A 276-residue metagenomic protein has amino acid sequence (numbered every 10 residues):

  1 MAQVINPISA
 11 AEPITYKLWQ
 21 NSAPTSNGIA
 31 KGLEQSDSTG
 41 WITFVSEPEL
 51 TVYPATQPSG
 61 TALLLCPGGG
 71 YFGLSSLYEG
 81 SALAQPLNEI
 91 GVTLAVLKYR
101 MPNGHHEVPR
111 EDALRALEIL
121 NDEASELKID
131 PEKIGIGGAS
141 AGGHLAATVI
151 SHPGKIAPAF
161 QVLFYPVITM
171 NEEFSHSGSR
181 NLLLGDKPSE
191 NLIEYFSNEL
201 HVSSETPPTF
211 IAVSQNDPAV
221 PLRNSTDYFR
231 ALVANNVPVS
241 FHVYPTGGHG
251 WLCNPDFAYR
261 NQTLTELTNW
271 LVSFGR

Functional and structural regions predicted by a protein language model:
V4-Q57: N-terminal cap/lid segment of alpha/beta-hydrolase-fold proteins
L33-D37, P166-H201, P207: Mobile cap/lid helix-loop segments that gate and shape the active-site cleft of serine hydrolases
G60-G68: Short beta-strand element of the alpha/beta-hydrolase
S75-A84, A95-P131, N254-Q262: Catalytic nucleophile-loop/oxyanion-hole region of alpha/beta-hydrolase and closely related hydrolase-like folds
R115-S179, I193-E194: Primarily recognizes the serine-hydrolase "nucleophile elbow" in alpha/beta-hydrolase and SGNH/GDSL folds
I211-V213, D217: Short beta-strand/loop motif that positions the catalytic acidic residue of the alpha/beta-hydrolase fold
P218-D227: Conserved alpha/beta-hydrolase "acid-adjacent" motif
T226-R276: C-terminal catalytic histidine-bearing segment of alpha/beta-hydrolase fold enzymes
